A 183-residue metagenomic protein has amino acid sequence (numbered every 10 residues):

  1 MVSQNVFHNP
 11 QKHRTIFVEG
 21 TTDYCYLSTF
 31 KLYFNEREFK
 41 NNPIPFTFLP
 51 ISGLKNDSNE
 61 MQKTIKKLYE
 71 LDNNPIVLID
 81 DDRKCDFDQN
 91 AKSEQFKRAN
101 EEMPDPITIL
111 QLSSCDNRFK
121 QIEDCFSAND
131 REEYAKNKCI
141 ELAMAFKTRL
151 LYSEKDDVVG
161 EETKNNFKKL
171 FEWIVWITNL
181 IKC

Functional and structural regions predicted by a protein language model:
M1-C183: Acidic, divalent-metal-binding catalytic cores of TOPRIM and closely related two-metal-ion phosphodiester/pyrophosphate
